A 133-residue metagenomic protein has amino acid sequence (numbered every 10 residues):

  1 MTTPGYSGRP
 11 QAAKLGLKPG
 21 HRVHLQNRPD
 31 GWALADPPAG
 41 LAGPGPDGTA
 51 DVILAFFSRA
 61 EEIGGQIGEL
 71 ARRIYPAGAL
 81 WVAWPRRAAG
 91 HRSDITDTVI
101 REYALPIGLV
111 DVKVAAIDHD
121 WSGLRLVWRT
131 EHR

Functional and structural regions predicted by a protein language model:
M1-P38: N-terminal, charge-rich interaction modules
G16, P38-G40, G68-L70, I95-T98: Short, glycine/charged-enriched secondary-structure capping and boundary segments
G40-A50: Short acidic low-complexity segments
L54-I63: Short, glycine-rich nucleotide/cofactor-binding loops
G64-I95: Mid-chain, well-packed structural core segment of small domains
D94-K113: Conserved Class I S-adenosyl-L-methionine
G108-R133: Class I S-adenosyl-L-methionine
